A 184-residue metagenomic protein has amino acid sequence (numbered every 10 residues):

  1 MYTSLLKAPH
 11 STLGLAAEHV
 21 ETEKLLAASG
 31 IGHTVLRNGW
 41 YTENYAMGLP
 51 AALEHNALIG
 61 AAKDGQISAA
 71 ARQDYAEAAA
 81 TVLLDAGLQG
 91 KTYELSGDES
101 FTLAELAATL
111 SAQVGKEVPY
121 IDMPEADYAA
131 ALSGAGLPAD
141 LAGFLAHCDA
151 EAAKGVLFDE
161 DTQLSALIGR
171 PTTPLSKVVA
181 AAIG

Functional and structural regions predicted by a protein language model:
S4-L5, P171: Catalytic nucleophile serine of serine hydrolases, specifically the conserved "nucleophile elbow" pentapeptide
L5-P119, M123-A126, A130-A135, D140-L141 (+2 more regions): Oxidoreductase cofactor-interface core, primarily capturing Rossmann-like NAD(P)-dependent enzymes
E117, A166-L167: C-terminal accessory subdomains/tails of enzymes that are appended
Q163, P171-G184: Amphipathic terminal alpha-helices
